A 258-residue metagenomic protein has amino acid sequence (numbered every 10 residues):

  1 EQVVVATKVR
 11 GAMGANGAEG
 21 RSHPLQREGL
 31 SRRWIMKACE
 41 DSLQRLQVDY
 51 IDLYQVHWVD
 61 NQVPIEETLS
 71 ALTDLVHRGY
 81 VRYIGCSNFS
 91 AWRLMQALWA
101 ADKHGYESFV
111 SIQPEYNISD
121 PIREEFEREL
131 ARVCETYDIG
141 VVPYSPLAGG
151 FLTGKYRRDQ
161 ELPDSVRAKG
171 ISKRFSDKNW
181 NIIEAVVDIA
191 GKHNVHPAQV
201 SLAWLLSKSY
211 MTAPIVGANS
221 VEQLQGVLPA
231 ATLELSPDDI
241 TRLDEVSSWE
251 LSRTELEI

Functional and structural regions predicted by a protein language model:
E1, V48-D49, V81: Active-site acidic short loop of glycosyltransferases
A6-Q26, Y50, Q55: N-terminal small/glycine-rich loop or linker at the start of catalytic domains across soluble metabolic enzymes
R21-M36, Q62: Active-site mouth loops of central-metabolism enzymes
G29-L46, L94-W99: Short, acidic/polar
L43-V63: Active-site groove signature of glycoside hydrolases
V59, I65-E245: Beta/alpha (TIM)-barrel catalytic core signal, keyed to glycine-rich beta->alpha loops juxtaposed to Asp/Glu that bind
E255-I258: Short coil/turn segments at secondary-structure boundaries
